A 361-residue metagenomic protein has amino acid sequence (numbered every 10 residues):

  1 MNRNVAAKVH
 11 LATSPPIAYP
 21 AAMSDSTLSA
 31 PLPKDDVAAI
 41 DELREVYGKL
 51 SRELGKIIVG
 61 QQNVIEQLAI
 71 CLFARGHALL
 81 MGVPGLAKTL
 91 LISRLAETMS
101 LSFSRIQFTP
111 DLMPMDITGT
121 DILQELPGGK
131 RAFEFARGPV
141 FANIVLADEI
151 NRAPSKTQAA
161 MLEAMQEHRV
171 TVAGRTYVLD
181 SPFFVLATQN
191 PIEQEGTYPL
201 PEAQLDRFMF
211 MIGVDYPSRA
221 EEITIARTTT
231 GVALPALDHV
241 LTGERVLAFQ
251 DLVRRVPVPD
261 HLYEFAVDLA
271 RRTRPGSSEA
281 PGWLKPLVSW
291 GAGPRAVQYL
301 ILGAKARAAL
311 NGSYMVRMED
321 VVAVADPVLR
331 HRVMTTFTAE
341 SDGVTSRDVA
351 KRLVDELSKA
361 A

Functional and structural regions predicted by a protein language model:
M23-K34, G276-A361: C-terminal engagement/docking regions of AAA+ P-loop ATPases
A39-L43, Y47, I57, T197 (+5 more regions): Conserved C-terminal "switch" segment of AAA+ ATPases
D41-V83: Pre-Walker A (pre-P-loop) alpha-helix and adjacent loop at the N terminus of AAA/AAA+ ATPase modules, a conserved
Q67-I70, Q124-L146: Conserved alpha-helical scaffold flanking the Walker A/P-loop in AAA+ ATPase domains
L72-T109: Walker A/P-loop
T98-L126: AAA+/P-loop NTPase substrate/partner-engagement loops
Q124-K130, A153-T157, M165-R255, K305-R307: Canonical AAA+ ATPase core
D148-E149, A160: Walker B catalytic acidic pair
